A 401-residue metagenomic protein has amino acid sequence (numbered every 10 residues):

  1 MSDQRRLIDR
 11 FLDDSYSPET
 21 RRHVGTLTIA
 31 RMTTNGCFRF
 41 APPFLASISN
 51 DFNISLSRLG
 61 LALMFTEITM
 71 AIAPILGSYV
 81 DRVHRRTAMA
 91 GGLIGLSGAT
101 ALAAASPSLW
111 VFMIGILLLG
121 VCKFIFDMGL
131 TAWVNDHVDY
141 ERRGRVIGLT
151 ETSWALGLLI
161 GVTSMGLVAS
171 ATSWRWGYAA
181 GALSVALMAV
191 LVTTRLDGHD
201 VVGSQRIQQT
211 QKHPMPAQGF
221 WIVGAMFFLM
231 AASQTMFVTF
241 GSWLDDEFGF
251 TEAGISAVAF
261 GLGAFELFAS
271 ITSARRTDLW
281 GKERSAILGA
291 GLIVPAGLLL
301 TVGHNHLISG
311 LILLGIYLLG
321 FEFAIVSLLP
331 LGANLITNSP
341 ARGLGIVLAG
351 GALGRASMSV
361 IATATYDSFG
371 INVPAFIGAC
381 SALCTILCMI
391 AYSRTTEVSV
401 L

Functional and structural regions predicted by a protein language model:
P42, W221-F260: Extracytoplasmic gate region of multi-pass secondary transporters
M64-G77, F260-A269: Central cavity-lining transmembrane alpha-helices of secondary-active solute carriers, predominantly the Major
I72-P107: Conserved MFS/SLC helix-loop-helix module at the cytosolic interface between two early adjacent transmembrane helices
A73-H84, A269-G281, Y366: Helix-to-loop junctions at the C-terminal end of transmembrane segments in multipass secondary transporters
L117-T152: Cytoplasmic helix-loop-helix junction between adjacent transmembrane helices in 12-TM secondary transporters
T150-L196: Helix-loop-helix hairpin linking two adjacent transmembrane segments in secondary transporters
E283-L328: C-terminal transmembrane helical hairpin of 12-TM major facilitator-type secondary transporters
N338-S368: A late C-terminal transmembrane helix in Major Facilitator Superfamily
